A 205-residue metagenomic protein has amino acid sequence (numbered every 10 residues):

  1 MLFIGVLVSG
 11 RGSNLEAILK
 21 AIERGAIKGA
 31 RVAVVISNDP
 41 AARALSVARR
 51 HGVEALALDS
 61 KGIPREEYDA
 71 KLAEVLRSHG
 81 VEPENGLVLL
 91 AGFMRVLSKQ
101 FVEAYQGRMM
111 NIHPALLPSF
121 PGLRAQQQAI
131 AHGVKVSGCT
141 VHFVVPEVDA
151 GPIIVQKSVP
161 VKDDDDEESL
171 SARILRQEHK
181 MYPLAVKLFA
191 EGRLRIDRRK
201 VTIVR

Functional and structural regions predicted by a protein language model:
M1-R205: One-carbon transfer enzymes
